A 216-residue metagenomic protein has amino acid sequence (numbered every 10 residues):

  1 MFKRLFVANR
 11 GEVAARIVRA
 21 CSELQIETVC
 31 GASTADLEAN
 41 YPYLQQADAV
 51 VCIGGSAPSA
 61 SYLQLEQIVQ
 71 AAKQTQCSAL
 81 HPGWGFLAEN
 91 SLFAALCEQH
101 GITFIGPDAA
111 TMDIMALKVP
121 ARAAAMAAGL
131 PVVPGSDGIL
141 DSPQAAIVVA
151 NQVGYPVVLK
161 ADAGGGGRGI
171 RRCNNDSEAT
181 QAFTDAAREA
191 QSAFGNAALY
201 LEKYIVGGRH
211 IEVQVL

Functional and structural regions predicted by a protein language model:
M1-L216: N-terminal beta-alpha lobe that positions the nucleotide/phosphoryl donor in ATP/NTP-coupled carboxylate activation
